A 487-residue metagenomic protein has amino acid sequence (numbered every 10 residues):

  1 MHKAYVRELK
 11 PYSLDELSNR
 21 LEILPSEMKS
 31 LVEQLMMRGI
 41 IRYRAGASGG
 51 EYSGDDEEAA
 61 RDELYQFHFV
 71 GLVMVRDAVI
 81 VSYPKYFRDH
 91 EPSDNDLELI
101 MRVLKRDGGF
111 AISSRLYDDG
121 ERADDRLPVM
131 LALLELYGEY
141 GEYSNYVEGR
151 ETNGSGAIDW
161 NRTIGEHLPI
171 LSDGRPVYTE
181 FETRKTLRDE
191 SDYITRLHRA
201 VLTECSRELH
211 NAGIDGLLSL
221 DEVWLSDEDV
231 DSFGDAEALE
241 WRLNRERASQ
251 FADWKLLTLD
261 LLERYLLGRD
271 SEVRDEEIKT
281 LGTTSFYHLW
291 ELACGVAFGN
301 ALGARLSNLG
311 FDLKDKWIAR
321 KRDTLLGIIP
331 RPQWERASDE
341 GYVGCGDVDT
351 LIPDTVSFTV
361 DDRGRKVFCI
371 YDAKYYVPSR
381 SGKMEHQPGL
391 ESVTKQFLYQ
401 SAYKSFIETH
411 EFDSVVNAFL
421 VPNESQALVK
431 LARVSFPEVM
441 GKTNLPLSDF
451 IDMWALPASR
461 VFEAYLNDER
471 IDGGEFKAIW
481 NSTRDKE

Functional and structural regions predicted by a protein language model:
M1-R242, D253-D275, F462, I471-E487: Terminal, charged accessory segments of proteins
M1-Y52, D275-E487: Catalytic core segments in nucleotide and nucleic-acid processing enzymes
T186, E190, R247, G282-T283 (+1 more regions): Residue-level detector of alpha-helix boundaries and kinks
E246-W254, K279: Helix-loop junctions and short alpha-helical segments
